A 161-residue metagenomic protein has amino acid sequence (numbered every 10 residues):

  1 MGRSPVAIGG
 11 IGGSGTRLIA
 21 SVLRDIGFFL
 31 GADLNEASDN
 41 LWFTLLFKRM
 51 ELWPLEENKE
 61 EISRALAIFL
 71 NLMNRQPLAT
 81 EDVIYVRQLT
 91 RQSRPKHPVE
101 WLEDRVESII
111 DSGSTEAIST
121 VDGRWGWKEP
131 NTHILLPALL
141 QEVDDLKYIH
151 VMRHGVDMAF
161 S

Functional and structural regions predicted by a protein language model:
M1-R105: PAPS-dependent sulfotransferase catalytic core
S21, D25, D104, S108 (+2 more regions): Residue-level signal for well-ordered alpha-helical scaffold segments within enzymatic catalytic domains
Q88, V99, G113-S161: PAPS-dependent sulfotransferase catalytic domain
